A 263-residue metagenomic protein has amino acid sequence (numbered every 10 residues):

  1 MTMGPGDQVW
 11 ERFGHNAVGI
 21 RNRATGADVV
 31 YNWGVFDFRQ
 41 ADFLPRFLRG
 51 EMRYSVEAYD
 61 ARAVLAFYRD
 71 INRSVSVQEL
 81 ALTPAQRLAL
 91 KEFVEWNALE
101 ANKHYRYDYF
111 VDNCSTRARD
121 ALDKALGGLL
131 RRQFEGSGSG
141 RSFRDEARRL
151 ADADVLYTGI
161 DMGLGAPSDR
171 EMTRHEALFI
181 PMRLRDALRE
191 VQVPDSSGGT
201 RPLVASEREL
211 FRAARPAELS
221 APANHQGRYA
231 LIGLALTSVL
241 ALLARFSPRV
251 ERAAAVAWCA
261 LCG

Functional and structural regions predicted by a protein language model:
M1-L219: Soluble extramembrane regions of membrane proteins in the secretory/endomembrane system
V191-G263: Core alpha-helical transmembrane segments of integral membrane proteins
